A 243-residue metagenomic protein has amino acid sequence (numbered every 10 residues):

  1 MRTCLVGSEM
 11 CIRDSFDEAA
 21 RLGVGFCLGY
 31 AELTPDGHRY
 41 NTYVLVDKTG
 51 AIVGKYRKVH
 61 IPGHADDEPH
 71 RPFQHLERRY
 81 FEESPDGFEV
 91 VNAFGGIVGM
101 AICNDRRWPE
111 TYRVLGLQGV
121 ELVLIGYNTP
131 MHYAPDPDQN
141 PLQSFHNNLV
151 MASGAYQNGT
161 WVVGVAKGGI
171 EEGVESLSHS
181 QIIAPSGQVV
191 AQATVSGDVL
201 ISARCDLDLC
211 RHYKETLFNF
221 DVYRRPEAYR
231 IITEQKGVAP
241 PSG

Functional and structural regions predicted by a protein language model:
M1-G7, C11-I12: Single conserved hydrophobic/aromatic residue that forms the stacking wall/gate of nucleotide- or nucleobase-binding
S8, A19, F26-C27, D105 (+5 more regions): Active-site beta-strand/loop signature of hydrolases that rely on acidic residues for catalysis
F16, L22-P35, A152, N158 (+1 more regions): Short, basic/aromatic recognition patches
A20-F26, G37-Y40, S84, I102 (+2 more regions): Short, basic and Ser/Thr-rich N-terminal targeting/leader segments
F26, N92-F94, Q118, R230 (+1 more regions): RNA-binding accessory domains that recognize and position tRNA/RNA substrates
L28-Y30, T42-L45, E89, S180-I182 (+1 more regions): Short beta-strand scaffold segments in enzyme catalytic cores
L33-P135, Q139-L149, E215-N219: Active-site catalytic loop in hydrolytic enzyme cores
S153-G154, T160-G243: C-terminal beta-strand edge segments of enzyme domains
